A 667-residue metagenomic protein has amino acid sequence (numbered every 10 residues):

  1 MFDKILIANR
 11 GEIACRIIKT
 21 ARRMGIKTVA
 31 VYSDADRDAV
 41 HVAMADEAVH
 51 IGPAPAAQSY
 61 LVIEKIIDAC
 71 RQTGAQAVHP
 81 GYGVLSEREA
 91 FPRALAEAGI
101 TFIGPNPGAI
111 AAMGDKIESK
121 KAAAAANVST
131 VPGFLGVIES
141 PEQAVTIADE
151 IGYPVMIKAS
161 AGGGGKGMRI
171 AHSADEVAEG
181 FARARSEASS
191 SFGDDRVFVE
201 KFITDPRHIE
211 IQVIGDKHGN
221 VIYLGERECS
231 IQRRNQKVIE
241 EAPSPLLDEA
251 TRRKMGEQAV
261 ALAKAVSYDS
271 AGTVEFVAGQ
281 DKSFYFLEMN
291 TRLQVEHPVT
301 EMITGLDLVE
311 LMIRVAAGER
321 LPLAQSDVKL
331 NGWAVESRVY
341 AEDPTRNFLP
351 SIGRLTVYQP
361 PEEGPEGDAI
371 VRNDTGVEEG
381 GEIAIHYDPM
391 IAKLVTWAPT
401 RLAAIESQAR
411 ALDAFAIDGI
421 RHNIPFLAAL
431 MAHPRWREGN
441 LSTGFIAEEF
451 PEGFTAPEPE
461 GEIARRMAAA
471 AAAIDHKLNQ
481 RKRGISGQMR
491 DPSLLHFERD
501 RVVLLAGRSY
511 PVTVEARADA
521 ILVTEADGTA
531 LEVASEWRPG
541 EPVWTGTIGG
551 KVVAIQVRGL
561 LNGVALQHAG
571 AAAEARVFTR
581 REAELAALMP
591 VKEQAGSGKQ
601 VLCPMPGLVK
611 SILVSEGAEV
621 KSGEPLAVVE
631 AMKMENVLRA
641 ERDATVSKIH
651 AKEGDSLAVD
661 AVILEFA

Functional and structural regions predicted by a protein language model:
M1-V274, A278-H297: N-terminal beta-alpha lobe that positions the nucleotide/phosphoryl donor in ATP/NTP-coupled carboxylate activation
E87-A94, E336, R346, G549-R580: Structured, non-catalytic alpha/beta "coupling" segments that mediate domain-domain communication and provide generic
M168-I170, K201, L247, M390-P399 (+2 more regions): Short, well-ordered beta-strand elements within core beta-sheets of diverse protein domains
A259, P298-T529, V659-E665: Catalytic cores of soluble metabolic enzymes centered on carboxylation/carboxyl-transfer
D307, A516-L522, A526-V543, T547-A554 (+1 more regions): Conserved nucleotide-binding/hydrolysis modules and their immediate coupling elements across P-loop/ASCE NTPase motors
L323-N331, A447-F450, F454, M489-D491 (+1 more regions): Long, charged amphipathic helices and adjacent flexible linkers at domain junctions
K592-A667: Structured functional modules or segments
